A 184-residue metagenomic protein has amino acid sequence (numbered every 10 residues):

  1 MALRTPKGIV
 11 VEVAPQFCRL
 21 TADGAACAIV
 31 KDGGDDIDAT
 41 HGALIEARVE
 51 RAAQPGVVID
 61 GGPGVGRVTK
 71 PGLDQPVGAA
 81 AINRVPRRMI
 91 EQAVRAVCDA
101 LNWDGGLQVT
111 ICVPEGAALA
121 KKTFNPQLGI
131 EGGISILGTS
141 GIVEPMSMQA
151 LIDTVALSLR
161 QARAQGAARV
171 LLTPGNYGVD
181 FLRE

Functional and structural regions predicted by a protein language model:
M1-L128: Generic N-terminal targeting/processing segments that precede catalytic cores or assembly contacts
N125-S135, T139-E184: A structural signal for small-residue-enriched, beta-sheet-centric alpha/beta enzyme cores and oligomeric scaffold folds
